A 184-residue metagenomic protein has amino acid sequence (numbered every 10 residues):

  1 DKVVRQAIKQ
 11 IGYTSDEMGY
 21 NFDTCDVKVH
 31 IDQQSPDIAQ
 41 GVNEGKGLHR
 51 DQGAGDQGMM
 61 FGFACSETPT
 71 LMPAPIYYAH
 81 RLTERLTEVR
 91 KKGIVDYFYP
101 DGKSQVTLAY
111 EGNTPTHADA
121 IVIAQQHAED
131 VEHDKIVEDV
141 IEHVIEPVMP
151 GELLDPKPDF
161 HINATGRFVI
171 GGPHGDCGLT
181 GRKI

Functional and structural regions predicted by a protein language model:
D1, G166-K183: Short glycine/threonine-rich loop-to-helix capping motif typified by GTGT followed within a few residues by an Asp-Pro
D1-I8: Active-site-surrounding "flap" and adjacent substrate/cofactor-binding loops of secreted or lumenal enzymes, prototyped
K9-P173: Glycine-rich, mobile lid/loop segments that gate access to catalytic sites or pores
